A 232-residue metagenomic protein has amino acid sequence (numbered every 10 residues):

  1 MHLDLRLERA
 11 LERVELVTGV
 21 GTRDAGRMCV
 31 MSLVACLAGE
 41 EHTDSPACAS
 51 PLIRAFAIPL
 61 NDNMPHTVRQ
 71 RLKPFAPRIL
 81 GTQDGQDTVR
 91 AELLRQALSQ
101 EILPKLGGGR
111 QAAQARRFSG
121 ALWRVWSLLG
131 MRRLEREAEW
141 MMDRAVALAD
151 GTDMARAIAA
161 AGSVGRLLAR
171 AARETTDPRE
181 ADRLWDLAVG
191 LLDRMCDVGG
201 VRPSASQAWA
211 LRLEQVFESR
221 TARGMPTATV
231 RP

Functional and structural regions predicted by a protein language model:
M1-T18: Short, Gly/Pro- and small/polar-rich lid/capping loops
R13-L16, V30, L192: Generic preference for hydrophobic/aromatic residues in regular secondary structure cores
V20-D24, R132-L134: A short, ordered amphipathic alpha-helix with a cationic face
R23-C36: Active-site nucleophilic cysteine motif
G39-P232: Structured binding/interaction patches within domain cores
